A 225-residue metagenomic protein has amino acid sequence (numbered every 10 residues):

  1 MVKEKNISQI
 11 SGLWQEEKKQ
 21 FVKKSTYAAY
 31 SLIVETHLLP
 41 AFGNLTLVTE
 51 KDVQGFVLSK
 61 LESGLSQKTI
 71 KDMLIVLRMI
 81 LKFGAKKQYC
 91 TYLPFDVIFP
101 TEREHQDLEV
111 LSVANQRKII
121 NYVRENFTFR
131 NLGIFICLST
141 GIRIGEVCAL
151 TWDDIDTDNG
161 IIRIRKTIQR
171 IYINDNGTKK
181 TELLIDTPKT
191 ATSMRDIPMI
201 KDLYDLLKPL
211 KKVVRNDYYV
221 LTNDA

Functional and structural regions predicted by a protein language model:
K3, Q15-Y89, H105: N-terminal core-binding DNA-recognition domain of tyrosine site-specific recombinases/integrases
K5, L47, Y89-Y92, E102-N121 (+3 more regions): DNA breakage-rejoining catalytic core of tyrosine-based enzymes
K5-I10, N44-L47, T151: Short, structural beta-strand-to-alpha-helix junction motif
I10, I33, D52, D72-V76 (+5 more regions): Charged catalytic carboxylate motif
L38, V53, L77, I98 (+4 more regions): Conserved hydrophobic/aromatic pocket- or pore-lining residues that grip, position, or stack substrates in active sites
A41-G43, L221-A225: Short, intrinsically disordered, charge-balanced linker/junction segments flanking boundaries in proteins
Q67, K71, K86, C90-L150 (+3 more regions): Basic, Lys/Arg- and aromatic-enriched nucleic-acid-binding interface segment
N159-I164, V220-L221: Short functional hotspots where side chains directly engage DNA or cofactors
